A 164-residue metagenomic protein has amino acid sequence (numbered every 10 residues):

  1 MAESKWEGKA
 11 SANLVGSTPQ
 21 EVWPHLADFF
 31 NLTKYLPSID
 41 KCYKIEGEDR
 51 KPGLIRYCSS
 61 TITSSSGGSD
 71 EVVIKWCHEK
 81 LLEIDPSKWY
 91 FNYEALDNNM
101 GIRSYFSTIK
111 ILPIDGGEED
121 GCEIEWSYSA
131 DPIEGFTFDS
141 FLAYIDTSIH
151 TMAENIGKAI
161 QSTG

Functional and structural regions predicted by a protein language model:
M1-E3, D139-G164: C-terminal helix/juxtamembrane-tail motif
M1-K51: Hydrophobic ligand-binding cavity/cleft-lining segments
K5-S11, I55, W76, Y90 (+2 more regions): Intrinsic-disorder/low-complexity, polar/charged segments enriched in Ser/Thr/Lys/Arg/Asp/Glu/Gln
N13-S17, I62-I74, P113-G121: Intrinsically disordered, low-complexity coil segments
P19, G47-R50, L82-W89, I111-E123: A short, structured loop/turn motif at beta-sheet edges
V22, L26, L32, R56 (+5 more regions): Structural signal for hydrophobic/aromatic residues that build the beta-strand cores of folded beta-sheet domains
F30, K34-P37, K41-G101, T163: Glycine-rich portal/gate segments that line the openings of hydrophobic small-molecule binding cavities
N92-T151: Beta-strand/loop substructures that line and gate deep hydrophobic ligand-binding cavities in soluble
